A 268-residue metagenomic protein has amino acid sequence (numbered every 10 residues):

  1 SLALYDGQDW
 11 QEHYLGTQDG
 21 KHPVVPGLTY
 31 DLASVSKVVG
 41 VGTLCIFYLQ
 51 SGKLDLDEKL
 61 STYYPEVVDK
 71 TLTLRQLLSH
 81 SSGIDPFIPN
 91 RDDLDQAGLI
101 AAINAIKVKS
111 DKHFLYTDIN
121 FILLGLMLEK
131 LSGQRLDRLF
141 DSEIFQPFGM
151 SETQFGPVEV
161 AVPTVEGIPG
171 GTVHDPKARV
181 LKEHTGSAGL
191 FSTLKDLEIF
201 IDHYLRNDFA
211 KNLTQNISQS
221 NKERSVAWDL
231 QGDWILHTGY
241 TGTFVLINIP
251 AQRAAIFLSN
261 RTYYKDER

Functional and structural regions predicted by a protein language model:
S1-V24, S79, R91-D92, F244-N248 (+1 more regions): A short, well-structured edge-of-sheet supersecondary motif
W10-E12, K70-T238: Short, surface-exposed loop or secondary-structure junction motifs that flank catalytic or metal-binding residues
G20-P26, Y264-R268: A short, polar/charged loop-to-alpha-helix boundary motif
V25-L32, K107-H113: A short glycine/serine-rich beta->alpha loop
L28-L56, F121-E129, L197, Q252: Active-site SXXK
D55-D69: Short, glycine/proline-biased beta-turn/loop segments that scaffold the active-site neighborhood
L205, T238-R268: Structured C-terminal helix/loop/strand segments within mature extracytoplasmic catalytic/sensor domains
